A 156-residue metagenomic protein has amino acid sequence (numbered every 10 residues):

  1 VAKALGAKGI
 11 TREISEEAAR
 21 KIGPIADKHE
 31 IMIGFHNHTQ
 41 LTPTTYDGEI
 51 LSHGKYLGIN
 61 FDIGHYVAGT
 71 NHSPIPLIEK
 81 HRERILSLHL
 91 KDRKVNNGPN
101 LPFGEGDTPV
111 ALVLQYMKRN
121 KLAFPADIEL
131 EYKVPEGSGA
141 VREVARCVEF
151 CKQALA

Functional and structural regions predicted by a protein language model:
V1-F61, V67-G69: Active-site acidic/histidine proton-transfer and metal-coordination neighborhood in alpha/beta enzyme cores
T45-G48, S52-F61, V67-A156: Histidine-acidic metal/acid-base catalytic patches
